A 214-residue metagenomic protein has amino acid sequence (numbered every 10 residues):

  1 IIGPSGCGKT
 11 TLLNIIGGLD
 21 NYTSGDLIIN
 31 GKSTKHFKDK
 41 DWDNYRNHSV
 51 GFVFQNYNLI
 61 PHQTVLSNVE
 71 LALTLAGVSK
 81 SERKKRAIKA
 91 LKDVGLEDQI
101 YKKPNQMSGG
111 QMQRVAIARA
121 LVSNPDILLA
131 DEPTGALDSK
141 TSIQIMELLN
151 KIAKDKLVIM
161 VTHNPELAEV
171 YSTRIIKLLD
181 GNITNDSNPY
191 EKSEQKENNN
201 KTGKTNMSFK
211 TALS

Functional and structural regions predicted by a protein language model:
G17: Helix-to-loop junction immediately C-terminal to a conserved catalytic motif
G25-S33: Conserved ABC transporter NBD signature motif
N44, K103-Q113: Conserved ABC ATPase signature
I117, I145: Hydrophobic anchor residue at the start of the ABC signature
V122-D126: A short, proline-enriched helix->beta-strand linker immediately N-terminal to the Walker B motif in ABC-type P-loop
L128-D131: Catalytic Walker B motif of ABC-type/P-loop ATPase nucleotide-binding domains
K151-M160: Conserved catalytic loops of ABC-family nucleotide-binding domains
